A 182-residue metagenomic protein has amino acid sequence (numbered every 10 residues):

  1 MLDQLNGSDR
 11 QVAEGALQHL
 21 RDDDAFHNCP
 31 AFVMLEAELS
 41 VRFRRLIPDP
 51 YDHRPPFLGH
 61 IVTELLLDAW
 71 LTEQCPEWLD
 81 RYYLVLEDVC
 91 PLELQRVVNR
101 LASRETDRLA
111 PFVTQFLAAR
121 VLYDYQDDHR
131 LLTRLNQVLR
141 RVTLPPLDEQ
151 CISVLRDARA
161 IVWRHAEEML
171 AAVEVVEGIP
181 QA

Functional and structural regions predicted by a protein language model:
M1-A182: N-terminal leader/auxiliary helical segments
